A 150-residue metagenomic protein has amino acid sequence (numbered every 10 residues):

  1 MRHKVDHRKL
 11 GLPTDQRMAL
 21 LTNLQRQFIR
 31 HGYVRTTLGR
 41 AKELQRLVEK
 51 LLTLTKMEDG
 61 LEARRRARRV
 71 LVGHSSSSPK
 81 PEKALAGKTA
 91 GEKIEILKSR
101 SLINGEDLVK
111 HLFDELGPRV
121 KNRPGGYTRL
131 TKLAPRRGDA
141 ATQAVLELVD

Functional and structural regions predicted by a protein language model:
R2-L12, A19, L24-D150: Structured, basic alpha/beta domains of bacterial-type, RNA-associated proteins
